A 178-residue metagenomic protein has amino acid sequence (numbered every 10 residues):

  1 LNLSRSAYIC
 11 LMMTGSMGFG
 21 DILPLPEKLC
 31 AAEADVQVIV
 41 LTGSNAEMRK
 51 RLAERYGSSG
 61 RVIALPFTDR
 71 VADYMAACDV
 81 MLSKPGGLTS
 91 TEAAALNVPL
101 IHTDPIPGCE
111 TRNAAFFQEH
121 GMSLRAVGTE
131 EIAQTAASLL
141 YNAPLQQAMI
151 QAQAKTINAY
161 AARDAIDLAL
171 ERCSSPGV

Functional and structural regions predicted by a protein language model:
L1-N2, L145: A short helix/loop element that forms part of the nucleotide-sugar donor recognition site in Leloir-type
L3-C78: Donor-nucleotide binding loops and adjacent catalytic segments primarily of GT-B fold Leloir glycosyltransferases
G43-S44, F67, G87, P105-C109 (+1 more regions): Short, acidic/turn-prone active-site loops that include or flank metal/cofactor- and phosphate-binding residues
D73-R112: A donor-sugar binding/catalytic signature common to diverse glycosyltransferases and related nucleotide-sugar
P107-A137: Change "using UDP/GDP/dTDP sugars" to "using nucleotide sugars
L124, T129-E130, A137-K155, E171 (+1 more regions): Conserved donor-nucleotide binding/catalytic region of nucleotide-linked donor-dependent transferases
N158-V178: C-terminal alpha-helical cap of glycosyltransferases
